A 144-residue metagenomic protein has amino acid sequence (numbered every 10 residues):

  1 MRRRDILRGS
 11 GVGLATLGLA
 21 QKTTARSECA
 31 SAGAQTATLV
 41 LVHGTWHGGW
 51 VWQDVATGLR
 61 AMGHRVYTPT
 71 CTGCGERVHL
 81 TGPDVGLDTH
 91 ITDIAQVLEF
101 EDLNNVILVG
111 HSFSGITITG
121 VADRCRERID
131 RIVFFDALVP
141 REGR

Functional and structural regions predicted by a protein language model:
D5-R26: N-terminal export signals
A37-E76: Conserved HGGG/HGGXW glycine-rich cap/lid loop of the alpha/beta-hydrolase fold
V42-T45, S112, A137: Glycine-rich His-Gly loop
D54, G120-R124: Active-site signature of alpha/beta-hydrolase-fold catalytic machinery across serine- and Asp/Cys-nucleophile hydrolases
R65, C71-I107, D123-R124: Active-site loop/oxyanion-hole signature of alpha/beta-hydrolase fold enzymes
I107, R131-V133: Residue in the alpha/beta-hydrolase core beta-strand immediately N-terminal to the catalytic nucleophile
G110, S114, I118: Gly/Ala-rich beta-loop-alpha elbow adjacent to hydrolase catalytic centers
V133-R144: Flexible "cap/lid" loop of the alpha/beta hydrolase fold
